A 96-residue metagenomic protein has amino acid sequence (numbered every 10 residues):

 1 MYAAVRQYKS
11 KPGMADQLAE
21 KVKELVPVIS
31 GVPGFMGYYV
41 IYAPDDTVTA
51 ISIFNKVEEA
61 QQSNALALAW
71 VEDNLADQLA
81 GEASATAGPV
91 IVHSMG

Functional and structural regions predicted by a protein language model:
M1-T49, N55-A69, A76-G96: Short S/T/G/P-rich N-terminal loop/turn motif that feeds into the first structured element of a domain
